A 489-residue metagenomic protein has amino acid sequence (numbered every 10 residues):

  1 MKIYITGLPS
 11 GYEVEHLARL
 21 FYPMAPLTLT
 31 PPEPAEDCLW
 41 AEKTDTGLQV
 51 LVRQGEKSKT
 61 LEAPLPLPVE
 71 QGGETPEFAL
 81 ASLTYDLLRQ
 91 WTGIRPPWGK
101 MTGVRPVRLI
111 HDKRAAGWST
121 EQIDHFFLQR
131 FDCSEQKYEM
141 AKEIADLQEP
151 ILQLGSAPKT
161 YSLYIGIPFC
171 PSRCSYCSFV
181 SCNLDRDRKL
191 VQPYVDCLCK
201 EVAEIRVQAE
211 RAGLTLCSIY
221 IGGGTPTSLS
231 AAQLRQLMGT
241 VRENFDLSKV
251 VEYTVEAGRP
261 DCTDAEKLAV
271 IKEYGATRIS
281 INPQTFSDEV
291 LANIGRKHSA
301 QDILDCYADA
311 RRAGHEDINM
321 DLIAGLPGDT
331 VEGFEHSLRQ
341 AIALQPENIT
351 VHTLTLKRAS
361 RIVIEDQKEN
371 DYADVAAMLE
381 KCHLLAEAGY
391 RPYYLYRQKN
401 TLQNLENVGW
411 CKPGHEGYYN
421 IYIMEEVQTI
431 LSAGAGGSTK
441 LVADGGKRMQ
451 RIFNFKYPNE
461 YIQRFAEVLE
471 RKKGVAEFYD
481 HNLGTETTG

Functional and structural regions predicted by a protein language model:
M1-R108, D112-T120, P413-G489: Radical SAM enzyme core and accessory elements
P34-E36, T355, A359, V363-A433: A C-terminal junction/extension of Radical SAM enzymes
V50-V52, I165, I279-I281: Short beta-strand motif preference
L88-R95, A115-L163: N-terminal [4Fe-4S]-dependent radical SAM core
E143, Y176, V255: Key residue(s) within conserved catalytic/signature motifs
K159-V195: Canonical Radical SAM [4Fe-4S] cluster-binding loop centered on the CxxxCxxC motif and its immediate flanking residues
G166, S280, N348-H352, I421 (+1 more regions): Beta-strand scaffold of nucleotide-dependent catalytic cores
S181-E380: Conserved non-cysteine loop/helix-boundary elements of the Radical SAM core domain that shape
